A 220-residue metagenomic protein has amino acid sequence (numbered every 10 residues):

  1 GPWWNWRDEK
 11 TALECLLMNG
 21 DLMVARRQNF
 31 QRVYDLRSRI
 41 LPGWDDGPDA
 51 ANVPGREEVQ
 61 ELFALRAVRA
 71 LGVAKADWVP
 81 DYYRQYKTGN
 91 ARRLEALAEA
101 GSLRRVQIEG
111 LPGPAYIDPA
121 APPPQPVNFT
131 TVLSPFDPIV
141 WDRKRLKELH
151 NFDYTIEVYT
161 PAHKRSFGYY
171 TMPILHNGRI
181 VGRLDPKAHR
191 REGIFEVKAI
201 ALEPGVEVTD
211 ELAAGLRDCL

Functional and structural regions predicted by a protein language model:
G1-R145, F152-L220: Long, low-complexity intrinsically disordered regions
